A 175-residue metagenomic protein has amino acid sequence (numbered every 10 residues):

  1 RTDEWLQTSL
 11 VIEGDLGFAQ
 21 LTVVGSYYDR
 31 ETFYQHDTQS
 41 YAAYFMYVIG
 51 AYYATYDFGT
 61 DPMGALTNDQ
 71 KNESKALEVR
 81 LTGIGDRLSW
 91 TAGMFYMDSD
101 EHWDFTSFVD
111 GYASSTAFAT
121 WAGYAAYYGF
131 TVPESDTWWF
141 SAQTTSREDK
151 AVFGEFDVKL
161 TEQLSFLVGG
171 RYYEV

Functional and structural regions predicted by a protein language model:
R1, D37-T67, T106-A142: Solvent-exposed loop segments that connect transmembrane elements
R1-E4, D69-E73, D100, E134-S135 (+2 more regions): Short sequence motifs at beta-strands and strand-loop junctions characteristic of Gram-negative outer-membrane
L6-L10, K75-V79, E148-F156: Hydrophobic, lipid-facing positions within transmembrane beta-strands of outer-membrane proteins
V11-D15, Q20-S26, E31-T38: Membrane-embedded beta-barrel scaffold of Gram-negative outer-membrane proteins
L16, Y27-E31, Y96-D100, Y172-E174: Transmembrane beta-strands of outer-membrane beta-barrel pores
F18-L21, R87-W90, Q163-F166: Repeated loop/turn-to-beta-strand initiation elements of outer-membrane beta-barrel proteins
V23-G25, A92-M94, V168: Membrane-embedded beta-strand positions of outer-membrane beta-barrel proteins
Q70-T82, D86-S99, F156: Conserved C-terminal beta-signal and adjacent last beta-strands/turns of outer-membrane beta-barrel proteins
